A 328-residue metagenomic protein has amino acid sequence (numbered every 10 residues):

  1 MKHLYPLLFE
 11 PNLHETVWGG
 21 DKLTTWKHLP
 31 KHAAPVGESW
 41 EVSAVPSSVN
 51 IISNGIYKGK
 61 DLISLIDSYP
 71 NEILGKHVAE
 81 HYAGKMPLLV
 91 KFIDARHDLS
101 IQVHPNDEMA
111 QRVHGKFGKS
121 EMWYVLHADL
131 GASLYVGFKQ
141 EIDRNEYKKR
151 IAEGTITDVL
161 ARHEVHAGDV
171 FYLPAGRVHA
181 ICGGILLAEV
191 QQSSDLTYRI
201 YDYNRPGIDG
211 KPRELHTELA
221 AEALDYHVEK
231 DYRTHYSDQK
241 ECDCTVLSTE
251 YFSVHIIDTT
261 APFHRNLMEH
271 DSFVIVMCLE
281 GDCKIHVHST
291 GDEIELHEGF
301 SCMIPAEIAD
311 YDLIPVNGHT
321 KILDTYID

Functional and structural regions predicted by a protein language model:
M1-I142, D202-K230, V254: Transition-metal
A83-K85, I93-D98, D107, F117 (+4 more regions): Ligand-binding loop in jelly-roll beta-barrel domains
V90, L99, E121-Y124, R162-H163 (+4 more regions): His/acidic/aromatic-lined binding-pocket segments of jelly-roll/cupin-type domains and related regulatory beta-sandwich
V136-D158, A188-D231, G318-H319, L323-D328: Double-stranded beta-helix
E141-E153, D271-K284: Short, basic/aromatic beta-hairpin or loop at an interaction surface
V159-Y172, V287-I308: Short acidic-glycine-tyrosine-enriched beta hairpin
Y198-H270: C-terminal amphipathic alpha-helical segment
H264-R265, G281-H286, S301: Short beta-strand segments in beta-sandwich/barrel cores
